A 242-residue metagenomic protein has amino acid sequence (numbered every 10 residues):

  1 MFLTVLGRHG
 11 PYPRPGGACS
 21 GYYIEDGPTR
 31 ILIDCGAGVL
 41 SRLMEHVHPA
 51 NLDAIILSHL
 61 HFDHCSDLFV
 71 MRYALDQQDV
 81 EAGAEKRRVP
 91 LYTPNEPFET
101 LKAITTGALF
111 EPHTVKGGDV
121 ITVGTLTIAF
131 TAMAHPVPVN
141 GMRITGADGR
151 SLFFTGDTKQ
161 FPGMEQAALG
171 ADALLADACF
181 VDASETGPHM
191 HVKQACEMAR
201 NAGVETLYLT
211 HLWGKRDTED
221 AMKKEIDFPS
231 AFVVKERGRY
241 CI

Functional and structural regions predicted by a protein language model:
M1-E45, N140-G156, A173: Conserved beta-strand hairpin/beta-sheet module of binuclear metal-dependent hydrolase folds, prominently
P13, S41, C65-S66, L101 (+3 more regions): Glycine/Thr-rich phosphate-binding loops of Rossmann-like dinucleotide-binding domains
T29, A84-V89, A202-T206, P229: A short helix->loop->beta-strand "cap" motif at the edges of active sites that frequently abuts
L32-G36, D53-D63, P94, L152-G156 (+3 more regions): Active-site neighborhood of phospho(di)ester-bond hydrolases with catalytic His/Asp-centered motifs
G38-R87: Active-site metal-binding motif and surrounding structural segment of the metallo-beta-lactamase
D67-L75, T100-A103, D217-E225: Metal-dependent catalytic neighborhoods of phosphoester/phosphodiester hydrolases
A84-V139, G146-D148, F232-V234: Metallo-beta-lactamase
Q160-C241: Cap/insert and terminal regions of metallo-dependent hydrolase folds
